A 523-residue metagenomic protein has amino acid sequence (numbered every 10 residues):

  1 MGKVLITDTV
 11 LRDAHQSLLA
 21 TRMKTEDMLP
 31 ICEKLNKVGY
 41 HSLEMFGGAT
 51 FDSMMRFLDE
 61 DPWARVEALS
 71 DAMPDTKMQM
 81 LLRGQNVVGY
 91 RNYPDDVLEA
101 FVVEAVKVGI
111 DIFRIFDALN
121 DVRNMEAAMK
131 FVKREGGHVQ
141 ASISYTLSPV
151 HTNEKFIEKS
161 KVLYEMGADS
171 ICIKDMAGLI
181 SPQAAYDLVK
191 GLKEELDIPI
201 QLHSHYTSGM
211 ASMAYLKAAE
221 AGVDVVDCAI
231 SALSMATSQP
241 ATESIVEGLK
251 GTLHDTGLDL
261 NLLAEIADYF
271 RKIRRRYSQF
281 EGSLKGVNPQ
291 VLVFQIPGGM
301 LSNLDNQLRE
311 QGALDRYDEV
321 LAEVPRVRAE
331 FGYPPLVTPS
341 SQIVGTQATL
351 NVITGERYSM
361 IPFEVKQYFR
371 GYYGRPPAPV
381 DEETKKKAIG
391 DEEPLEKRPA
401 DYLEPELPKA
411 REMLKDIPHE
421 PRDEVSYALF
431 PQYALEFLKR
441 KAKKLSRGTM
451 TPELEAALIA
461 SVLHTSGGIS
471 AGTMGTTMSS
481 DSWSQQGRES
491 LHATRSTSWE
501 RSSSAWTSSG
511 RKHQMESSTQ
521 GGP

Functional and structural regions predicted by a protein language model:
M1-L19, V66-D71: N-terminal amphipathic alpha-helix/helix-capping segment at the start of soluble metabolic enzymes
I6, A14, L35, I115 (+4 more regions): Conserved, mostly hydrophobic/aromatic
E33, G47-Y164, I171, A177-P182: Active-site beta->alpha loop and helix N-cap motifs at the rims of alpha/beta catalytic domains
K34-M54, L284-P289, G299-G467, A471: Terminal or standalone catalytic/regulatory effector modules within metabolic enzymes and repeat proteins
L43, F113, I171, I200 (+1 more regions): Hydrophobic residues within beta-strands of alpha/beta enzymes
M176-S359: Catalytic alpha/beta core domains of metabolic enzymes, predominantly
K443-P523: Intrinsic, low-complexity terminal and presequence regions
